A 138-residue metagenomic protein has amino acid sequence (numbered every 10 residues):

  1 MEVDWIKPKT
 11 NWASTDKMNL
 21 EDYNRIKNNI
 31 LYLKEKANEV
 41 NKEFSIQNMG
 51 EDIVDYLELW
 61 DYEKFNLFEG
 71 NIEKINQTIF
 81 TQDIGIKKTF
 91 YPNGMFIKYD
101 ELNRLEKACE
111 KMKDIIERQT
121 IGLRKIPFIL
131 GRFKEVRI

Functional and structural regions predicted by a protein language model:
M1-I138: Extracellular "spike/adhesin" assembly and maturation modules and analogous cytosolic coiled-coil scaffolds
